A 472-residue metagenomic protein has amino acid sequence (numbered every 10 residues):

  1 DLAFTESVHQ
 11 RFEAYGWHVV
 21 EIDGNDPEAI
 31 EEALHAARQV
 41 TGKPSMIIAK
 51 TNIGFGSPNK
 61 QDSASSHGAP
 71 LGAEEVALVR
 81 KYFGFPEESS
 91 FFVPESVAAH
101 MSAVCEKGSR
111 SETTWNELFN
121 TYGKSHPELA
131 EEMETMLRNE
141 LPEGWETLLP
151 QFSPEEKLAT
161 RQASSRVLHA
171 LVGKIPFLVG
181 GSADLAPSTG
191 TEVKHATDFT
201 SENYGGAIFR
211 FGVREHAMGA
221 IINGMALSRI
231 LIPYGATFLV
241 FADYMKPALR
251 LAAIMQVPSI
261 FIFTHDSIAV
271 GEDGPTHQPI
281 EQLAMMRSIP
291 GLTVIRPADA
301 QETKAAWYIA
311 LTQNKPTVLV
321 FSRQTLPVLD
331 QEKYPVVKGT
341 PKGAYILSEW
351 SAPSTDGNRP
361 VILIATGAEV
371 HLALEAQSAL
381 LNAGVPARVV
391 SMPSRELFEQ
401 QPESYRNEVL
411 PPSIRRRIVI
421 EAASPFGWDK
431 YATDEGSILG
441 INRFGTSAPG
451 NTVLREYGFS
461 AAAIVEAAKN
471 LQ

Functional and structural regions predicted by a protein language model:
D1-F92, A98, V270-P275, T303 (+1 more regions): Thiamine diphosphate
E21, A98-V320, T325, V409 (+1 more regions): Thiamine diphosphate
